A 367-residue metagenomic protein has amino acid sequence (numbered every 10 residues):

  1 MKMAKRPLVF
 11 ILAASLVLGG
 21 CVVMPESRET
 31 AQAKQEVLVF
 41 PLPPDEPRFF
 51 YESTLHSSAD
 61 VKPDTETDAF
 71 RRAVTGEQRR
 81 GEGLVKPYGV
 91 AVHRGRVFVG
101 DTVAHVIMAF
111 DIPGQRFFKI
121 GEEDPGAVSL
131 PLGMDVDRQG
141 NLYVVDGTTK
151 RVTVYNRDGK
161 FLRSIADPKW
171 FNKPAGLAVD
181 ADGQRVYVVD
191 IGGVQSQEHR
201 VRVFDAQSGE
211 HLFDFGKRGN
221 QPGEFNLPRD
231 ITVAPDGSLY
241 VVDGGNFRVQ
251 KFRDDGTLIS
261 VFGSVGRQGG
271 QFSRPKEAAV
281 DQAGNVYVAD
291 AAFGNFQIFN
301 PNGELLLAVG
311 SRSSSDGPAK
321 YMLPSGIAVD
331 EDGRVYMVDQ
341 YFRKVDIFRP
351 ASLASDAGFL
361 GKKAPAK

Functional and structural regions predicted by a protein language model:
M1-F10: Bacterial N-terminal signal peptides that target proteins for export
L18-G20: C-terminal motif of bacterial Sec signal peptides marking the signal peptidase cleavage site
V22-K367: Eukaryotic scaffold repeat domains enriched in small/polar residues
